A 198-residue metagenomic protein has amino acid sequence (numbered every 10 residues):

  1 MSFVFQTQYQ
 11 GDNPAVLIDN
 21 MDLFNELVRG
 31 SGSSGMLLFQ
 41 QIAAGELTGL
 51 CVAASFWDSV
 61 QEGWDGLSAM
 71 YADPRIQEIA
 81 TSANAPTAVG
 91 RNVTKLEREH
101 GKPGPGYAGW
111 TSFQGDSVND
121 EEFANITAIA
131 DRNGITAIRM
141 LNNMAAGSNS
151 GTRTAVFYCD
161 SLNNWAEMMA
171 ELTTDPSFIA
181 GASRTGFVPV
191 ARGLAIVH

Functional and structural regions predicted by a protein language model:
M1-H198: Short S/T/G/P-rich N-terminal loop/turn motif that feeds into the first structured element of a domain
